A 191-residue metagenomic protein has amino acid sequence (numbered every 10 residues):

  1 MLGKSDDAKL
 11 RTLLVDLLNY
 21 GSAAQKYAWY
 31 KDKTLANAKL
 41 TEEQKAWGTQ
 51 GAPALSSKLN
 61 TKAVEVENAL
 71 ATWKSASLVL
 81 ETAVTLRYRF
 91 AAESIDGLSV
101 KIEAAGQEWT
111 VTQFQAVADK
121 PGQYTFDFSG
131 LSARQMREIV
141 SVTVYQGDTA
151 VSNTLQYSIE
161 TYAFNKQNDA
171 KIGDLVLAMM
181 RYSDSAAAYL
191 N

Functional and structural regions predicted by a protein language model:
M1-N191: Short, surface-exposed linear motifs at loops/turns and structural transition points
